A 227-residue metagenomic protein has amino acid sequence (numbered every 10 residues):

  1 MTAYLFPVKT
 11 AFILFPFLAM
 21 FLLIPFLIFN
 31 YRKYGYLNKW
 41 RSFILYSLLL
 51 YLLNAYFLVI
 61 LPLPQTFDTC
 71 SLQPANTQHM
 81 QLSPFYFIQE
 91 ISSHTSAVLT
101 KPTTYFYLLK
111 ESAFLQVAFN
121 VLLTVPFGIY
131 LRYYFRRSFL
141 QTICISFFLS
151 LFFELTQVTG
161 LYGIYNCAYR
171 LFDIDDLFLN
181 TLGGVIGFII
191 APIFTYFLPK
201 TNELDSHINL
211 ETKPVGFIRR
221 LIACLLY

Functional and structural regions predicted by a protein language model:
M1-A168, V185-Y227: Bulky hydrophobic segments
D173-V185: Alpha-helical transmembrane segments
